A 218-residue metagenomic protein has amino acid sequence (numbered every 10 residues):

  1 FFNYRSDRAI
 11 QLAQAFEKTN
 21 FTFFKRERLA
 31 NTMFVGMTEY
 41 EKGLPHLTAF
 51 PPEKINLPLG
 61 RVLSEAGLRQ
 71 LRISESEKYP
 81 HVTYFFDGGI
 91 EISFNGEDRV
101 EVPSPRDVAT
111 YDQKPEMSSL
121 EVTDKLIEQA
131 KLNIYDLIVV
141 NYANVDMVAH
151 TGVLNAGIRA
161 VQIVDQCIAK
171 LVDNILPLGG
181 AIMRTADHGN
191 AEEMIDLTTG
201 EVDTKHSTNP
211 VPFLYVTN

Functional and structural regions predicted by a protein language model:
F1-N218: Feature captures the catalytic ectodomains and active-site-proximal regions of enzymes that hydrolyze or transfer
